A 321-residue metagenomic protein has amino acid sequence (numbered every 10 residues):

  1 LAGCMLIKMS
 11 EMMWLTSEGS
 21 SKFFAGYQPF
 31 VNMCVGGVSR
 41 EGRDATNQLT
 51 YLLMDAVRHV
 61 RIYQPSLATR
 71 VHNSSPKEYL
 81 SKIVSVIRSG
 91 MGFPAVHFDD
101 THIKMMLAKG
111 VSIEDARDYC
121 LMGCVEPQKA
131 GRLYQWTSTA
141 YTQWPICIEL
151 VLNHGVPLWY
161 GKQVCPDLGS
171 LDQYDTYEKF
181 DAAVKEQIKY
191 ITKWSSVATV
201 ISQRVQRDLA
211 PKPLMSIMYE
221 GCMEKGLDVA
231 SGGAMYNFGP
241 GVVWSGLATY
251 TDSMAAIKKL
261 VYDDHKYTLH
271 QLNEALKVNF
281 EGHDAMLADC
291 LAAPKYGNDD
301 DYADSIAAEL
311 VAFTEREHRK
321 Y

Functional and structural regions predicted by a protein language model:
L1-Y321: Conserved catalytic cores of very large enzyme subunits
